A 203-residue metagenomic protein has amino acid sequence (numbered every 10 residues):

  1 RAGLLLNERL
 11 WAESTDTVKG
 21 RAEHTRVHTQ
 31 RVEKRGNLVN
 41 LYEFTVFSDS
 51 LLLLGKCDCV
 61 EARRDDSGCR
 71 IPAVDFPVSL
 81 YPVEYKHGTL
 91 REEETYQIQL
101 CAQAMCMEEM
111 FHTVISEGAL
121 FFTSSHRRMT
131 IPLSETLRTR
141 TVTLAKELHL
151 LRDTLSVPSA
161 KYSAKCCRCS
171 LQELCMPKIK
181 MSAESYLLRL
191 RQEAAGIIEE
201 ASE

Functional and structural regions predicted by a protein language model:
R1-P82, A195, E203: Metal-dependent nuclease catalytic cores that hydrolyze phosphodiester bonds in DNA/RNA, characterized by
C59, Q103, C169: A residue-level signal for conserved active-site and pocket-lining positions in enzyme catalytic cores
Y81-Y85, L120-F121: Glycine- and acidic-rich phosphate- and metal-coordinating loops
Y85-E93: Short beta-strand-loop-alpha-helix junction that forms the active-site gateway of nucleic-acid-processing nucleases
E94-Y96, P132-L133: Short, solvent-exposed loop/turn segments at secondary-structure boundaries
Y96-E108: Short, charged, amphipathic alpha-helix that recurs within catalytic cores of restriction-modification and other
E108-E203: Metal-dependent nuclease catalytic regions and adjoining charged, substrate-binding loops involved in nucleic-acid end
